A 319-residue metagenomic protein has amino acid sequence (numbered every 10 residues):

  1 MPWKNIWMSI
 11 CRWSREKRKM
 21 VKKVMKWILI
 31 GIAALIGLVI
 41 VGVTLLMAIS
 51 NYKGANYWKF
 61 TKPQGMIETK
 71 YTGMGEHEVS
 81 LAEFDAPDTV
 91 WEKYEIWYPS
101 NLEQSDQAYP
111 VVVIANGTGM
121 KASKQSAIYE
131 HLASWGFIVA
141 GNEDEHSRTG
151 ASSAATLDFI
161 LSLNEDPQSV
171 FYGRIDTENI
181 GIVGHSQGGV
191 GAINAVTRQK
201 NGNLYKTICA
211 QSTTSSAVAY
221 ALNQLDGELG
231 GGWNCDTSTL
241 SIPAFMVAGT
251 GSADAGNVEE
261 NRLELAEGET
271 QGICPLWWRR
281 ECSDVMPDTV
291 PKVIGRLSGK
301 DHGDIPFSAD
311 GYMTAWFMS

Functional and structural regions predicted by a protein language model:
S14-I40: N-terminal Sec-pathway targeting helices
K22, T289-V290, L297-S319: Alpha/beta-hydrolase-fold serine-hydrolase catalytic core, especially in secreted/extracellular enzymes
V41-A108: Short conserved active-site loop signatures built around small residues
E103-A108, A151-V190, R198-G202: Gly/Ser-rich "nucleophile elbow"/oxyanion-hole loop immediately N-terminal to the catalytic nucleophile in hydrolases
D106-G117: Short beta-strand element of the alpha/beta-hydrolase
S123-G141: Short amphipathic alpha-helix adjacent to the substrate-entry channel of hydrolases
V183-N194, Q211-T214, V218: Outer-membrane beta-barrel translocator/channel fold
K206-H302: The feature captures the conserved acid-bearing segment of alpha/beta-hydrolase catalytic domains
